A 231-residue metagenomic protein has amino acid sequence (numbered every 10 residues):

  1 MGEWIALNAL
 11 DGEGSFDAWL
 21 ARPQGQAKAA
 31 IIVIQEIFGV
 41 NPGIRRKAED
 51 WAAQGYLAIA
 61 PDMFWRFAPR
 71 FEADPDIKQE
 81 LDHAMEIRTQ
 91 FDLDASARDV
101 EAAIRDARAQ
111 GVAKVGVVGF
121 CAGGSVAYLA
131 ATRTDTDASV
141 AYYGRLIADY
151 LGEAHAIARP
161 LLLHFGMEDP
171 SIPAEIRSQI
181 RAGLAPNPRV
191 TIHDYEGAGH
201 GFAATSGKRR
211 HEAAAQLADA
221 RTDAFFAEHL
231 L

Functional and structural regions predicted by a protein language model:
M1-L231: N-terminal cap/leader regions of alpha/beta-hydrolase-fold enzymes, predominantly small-molecule hydrolases
